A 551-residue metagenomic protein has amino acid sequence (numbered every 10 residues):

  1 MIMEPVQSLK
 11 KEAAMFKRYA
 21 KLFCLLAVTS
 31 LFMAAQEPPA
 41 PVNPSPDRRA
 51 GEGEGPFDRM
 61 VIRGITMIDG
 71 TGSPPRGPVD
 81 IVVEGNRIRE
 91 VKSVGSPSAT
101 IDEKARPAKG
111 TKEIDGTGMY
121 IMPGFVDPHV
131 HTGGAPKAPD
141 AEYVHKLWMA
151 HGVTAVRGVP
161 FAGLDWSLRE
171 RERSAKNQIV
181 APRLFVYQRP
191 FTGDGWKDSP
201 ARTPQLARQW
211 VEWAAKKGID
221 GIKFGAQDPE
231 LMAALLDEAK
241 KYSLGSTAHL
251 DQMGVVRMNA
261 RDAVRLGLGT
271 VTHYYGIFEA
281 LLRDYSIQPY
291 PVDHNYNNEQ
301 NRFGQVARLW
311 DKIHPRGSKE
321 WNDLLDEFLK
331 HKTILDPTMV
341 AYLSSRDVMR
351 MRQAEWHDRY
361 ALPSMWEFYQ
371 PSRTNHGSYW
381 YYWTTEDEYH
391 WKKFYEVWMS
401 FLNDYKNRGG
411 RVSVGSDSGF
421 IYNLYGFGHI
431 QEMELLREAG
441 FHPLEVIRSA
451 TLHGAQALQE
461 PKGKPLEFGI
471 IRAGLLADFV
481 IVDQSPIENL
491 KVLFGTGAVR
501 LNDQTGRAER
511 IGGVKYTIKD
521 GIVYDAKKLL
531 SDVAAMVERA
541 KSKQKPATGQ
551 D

Functional and structural regions predicted by a protein language model:
L9-C24: Bacterial N-terminal signal peptides that target proteins for export
F23-L31: Bacterial N-terminal signal peptides
V42-D47, E52-D58, M67, G72-M122: Histidine-rich, glycine-flanked metal-binding segment
I65-M67, W380-W383, E388-Y389, Y395 (+2 more regions): C-terminal helical cap
R106-P107, T111, G116-Q178, G195-K197 (+3 more regions): Metal-associated gating/positioning segment near the N- to mid-region
V144-D165, A181-F191, W213-Q227, L236 (+4 more regions): Divalent metal-dependent hydrolysis catalytic cores, especially in the metallo-beta-lactamase
W213-D220, Q227, G269, I277-A439 (+2 more regions): Active-site neighborhoods of metal-dependent hydrolases
A473-A534: C-terminal cap of metal-dependent C-N hydrolases
